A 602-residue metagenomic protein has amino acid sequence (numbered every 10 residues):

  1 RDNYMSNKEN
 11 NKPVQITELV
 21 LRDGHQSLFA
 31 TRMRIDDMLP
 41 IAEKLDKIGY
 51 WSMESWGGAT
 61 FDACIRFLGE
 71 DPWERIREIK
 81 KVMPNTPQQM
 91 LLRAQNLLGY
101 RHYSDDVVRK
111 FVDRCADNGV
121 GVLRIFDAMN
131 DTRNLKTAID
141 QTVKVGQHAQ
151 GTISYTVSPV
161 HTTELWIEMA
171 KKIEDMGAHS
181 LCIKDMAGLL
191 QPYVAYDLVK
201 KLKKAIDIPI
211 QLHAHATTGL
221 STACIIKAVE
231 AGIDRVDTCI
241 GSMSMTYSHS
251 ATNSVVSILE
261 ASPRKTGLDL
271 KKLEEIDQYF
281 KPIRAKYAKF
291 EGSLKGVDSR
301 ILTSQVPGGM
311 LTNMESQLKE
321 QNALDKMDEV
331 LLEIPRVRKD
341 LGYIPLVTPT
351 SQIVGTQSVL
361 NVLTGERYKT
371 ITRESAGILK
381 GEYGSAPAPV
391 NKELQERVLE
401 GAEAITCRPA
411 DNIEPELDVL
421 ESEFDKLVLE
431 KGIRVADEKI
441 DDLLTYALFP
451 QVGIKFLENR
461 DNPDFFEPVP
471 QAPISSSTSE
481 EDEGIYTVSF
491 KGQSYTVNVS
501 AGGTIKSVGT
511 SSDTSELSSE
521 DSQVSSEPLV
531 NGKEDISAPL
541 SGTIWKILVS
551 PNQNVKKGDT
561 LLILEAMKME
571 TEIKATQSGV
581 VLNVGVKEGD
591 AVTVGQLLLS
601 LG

Functional and structural regions predicted by a protein language model:
Y4-F29, I76: N-terminal amphipathic alpha-helix/helix-capping segment at the start of soluble metabolic enzymes
G24, L45, I125, L181 (+3 more regions): Conserved, mostly hydrophobic/aromatic
D37-A59, R114-V122, M176: Catalytic domains of carbohydrate-active enzymes, especially glycoside hydrolases
K47-C64, K295-D298, G309-L517: Terminal or standalone catalytic/regulatory effector modules within metabolic enzymes and repeat proteins
G57-M169, L181, G188-P192: Active-site beta->alpha loop and helix N-cap motifs at the rims of alpha/beta catalytic domains
L165-M169, T218-A231: Catalytic cores of alpha/beta
D185, A231-S248: Glycine-rich phosphate-binding active-site loops on the catalytic face of alpha/beta enzymes
S525-G602: Structured functional modules or segments
